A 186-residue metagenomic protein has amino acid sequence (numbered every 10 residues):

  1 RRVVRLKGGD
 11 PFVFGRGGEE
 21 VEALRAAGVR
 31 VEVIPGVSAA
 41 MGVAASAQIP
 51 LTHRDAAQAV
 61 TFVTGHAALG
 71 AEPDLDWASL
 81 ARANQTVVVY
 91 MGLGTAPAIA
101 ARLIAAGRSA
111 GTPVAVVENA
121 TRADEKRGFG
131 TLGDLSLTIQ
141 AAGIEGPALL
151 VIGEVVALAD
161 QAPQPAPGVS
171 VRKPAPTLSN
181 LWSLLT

Functional and structural regions predicted by a protein language model:
R1-V4, R16, E22, R30 (+2 more regions): A contiguous loop/helix-start segment that scaffolds small-molecule binding in enzyme catalytic cores
K7-D10: Glycine-rich beta-strand-to-loop/alpha-helix junction loops that act as flexible
F12-V31, A45-Q48: Short Gly/Thr/Asp-enriched flexible loops that form oxyanion-binding sites at enzyme active sites
V33-S38: Active-site nucleophile and cofactor-binding loops and adjacent substrate-binding regions of central metabolic enzymes
G42-A44, I99-A100: Short hydrophobic alpha-helical segments that form membrane-spanning helices or hydrophobic packing faces of helical
A44-L69: Short, glycine-/small-residue-rich phosphate/pyrophosphate-handling segment
